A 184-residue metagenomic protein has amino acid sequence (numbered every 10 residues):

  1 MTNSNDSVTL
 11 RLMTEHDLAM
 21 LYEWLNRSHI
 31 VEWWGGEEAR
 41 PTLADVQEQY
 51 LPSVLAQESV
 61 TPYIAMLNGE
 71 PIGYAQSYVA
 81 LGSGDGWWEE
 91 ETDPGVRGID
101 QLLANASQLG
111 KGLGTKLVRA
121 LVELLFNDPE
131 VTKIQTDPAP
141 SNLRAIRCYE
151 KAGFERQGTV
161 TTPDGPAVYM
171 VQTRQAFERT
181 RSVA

Functional and structural regions predicted by a protein language model:
V8-E23: A short beta-loop-alpha structural element at the N-terminal edge of CoA-dependent acyl/N-acetyltransferase catalytic
I30-Y50: Conserved GNAT-fold acetyl-CoA-binding loop/helix
D45-Q108, L124, R174-Q175: Acetyl-CoA-dependent GNAT
Q108, G112-L121: Conserved acetyl-CoA pyrophosphate-binding loop and the N-cap/start of the following alpha-helix in GNAT-like
T115-K116, P140-G158: Conserved active-site alpha-helix within GNAT-family acetyltransferase domains
V118-F126, E150: A conserved short alpha-helix in the GNAT/GCN5 acetyltransferase fold that borders and helps form the acetyl-CoA
A120, Q135-I146, T162-G165, T173: Conserved beta-strand-loop-alpha-helix junction that forms the acyl-donor binding cleft
L125-D137: Conserved GNAT acetyl-CoA-binding A-motif
